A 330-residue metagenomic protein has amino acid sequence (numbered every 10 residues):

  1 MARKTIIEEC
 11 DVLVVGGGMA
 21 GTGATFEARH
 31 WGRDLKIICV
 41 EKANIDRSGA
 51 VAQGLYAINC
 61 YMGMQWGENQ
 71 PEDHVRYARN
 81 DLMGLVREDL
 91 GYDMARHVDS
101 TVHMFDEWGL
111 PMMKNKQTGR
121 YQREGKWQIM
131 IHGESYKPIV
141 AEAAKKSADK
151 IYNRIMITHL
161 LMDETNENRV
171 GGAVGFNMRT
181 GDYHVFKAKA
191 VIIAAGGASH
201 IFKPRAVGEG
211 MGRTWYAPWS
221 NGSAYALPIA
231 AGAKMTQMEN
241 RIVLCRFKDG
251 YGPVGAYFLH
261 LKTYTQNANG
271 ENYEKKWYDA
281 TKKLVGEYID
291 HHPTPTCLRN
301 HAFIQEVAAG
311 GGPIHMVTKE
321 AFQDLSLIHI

Functional and structural regions predicted by a protein language model:
M1-E9, D182-Y183: A short, basic/flexible loop-to-alpha-helix module at the beginning of a structural domain
V12-I38: N-terminal Rossmann-like FAD-binding beta1-loop-alpha1 element of flavoenzymes
G17, K42, N240: Cofactor-binding loop segments of dinucleotide-utilizing enzymes, especially the Rossmann-like FAD- and NAD(P)+-binding
W31-A52: Glycine-rich FAD pyrophosphate-binding loop
R47, T101-A190, A194, A198-R205 (+5 more regions): Conserved redox-cofactor binding core of oxidoreductases
N59-M94: Glycine-rich active-site loop/strand segments that organize a redox cofactor
I193-P253: Glycine-rich loop(s) and the adjacent beta-strand/alpha-helix scaffold that form part
L227, A233-I328: An anion/pyrophosphate-binding glycine-rich loop and adjacent beta-alpha core in soluble alpha-beta enzymes
